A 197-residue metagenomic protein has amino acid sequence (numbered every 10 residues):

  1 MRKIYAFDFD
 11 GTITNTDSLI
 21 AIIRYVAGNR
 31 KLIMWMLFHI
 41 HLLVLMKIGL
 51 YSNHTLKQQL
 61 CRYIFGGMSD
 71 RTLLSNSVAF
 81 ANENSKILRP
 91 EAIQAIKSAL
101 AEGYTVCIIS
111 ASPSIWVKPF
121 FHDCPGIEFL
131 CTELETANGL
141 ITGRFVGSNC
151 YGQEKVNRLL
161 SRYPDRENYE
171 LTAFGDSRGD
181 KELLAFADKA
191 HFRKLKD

Functional and structural regions predicted by a protein language model:
M1-G49: Active-site neighborhood of HAD-like aspartate-dependent phosphohydrolases
R2-I4, S75-N76, N82-D197: C-terminal cap/substrate-recognition subdomain and adjoining C-terminal extension of metal-dependent phosphatase-like
I13, N29-I33, I64-S69, I87-P90 (+1 more regions): Short hydrophobic/aromatic-rich motifs at helix boundaries and adjacent loops
R24-A27, L42, V78, N82 (+1 more regions): A broad detector of the eukaryotic-type serine/threonine protein kinase catalytic domain
L45-L56, L60: Cysteine/selenocysteine-centered motifs that mediate thiol-based redox chemistry or coordinate metal-sulfur cofactors
L56-P90: Metal-dependent phosphoesterase signature
